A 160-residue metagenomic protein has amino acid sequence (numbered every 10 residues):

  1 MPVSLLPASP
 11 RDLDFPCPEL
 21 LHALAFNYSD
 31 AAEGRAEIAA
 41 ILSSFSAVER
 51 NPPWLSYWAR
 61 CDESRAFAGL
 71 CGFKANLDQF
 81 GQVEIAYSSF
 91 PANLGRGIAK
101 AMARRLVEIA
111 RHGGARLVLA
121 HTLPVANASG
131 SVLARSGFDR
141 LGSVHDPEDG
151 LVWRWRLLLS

Functional and structural regions predicted by a protein language model:
M1-E84, P91-A92, I109, G113 (+1 more regions): GNAT-family acyltransferases
A31, R96, A126: Flexible, glycine- and charge-enriched loops at secondary-structure boundaries
Q82, A86, L119-H121: Short, surface-exposed beta-strand segments enriched in small/polar/acidic residues
Y87-S89, G95-A110, S131-R135: Conserved acetyl-CoA-binding loop-helix of GNAT-fold acetyltransferases
H112-T122: Conserved GNAT acetyl-CoA-binding A-motif
A120-G130, E148: Conserved beta-strand-loop-alpha-helix junction that forms the acyl-donor binding cleft
